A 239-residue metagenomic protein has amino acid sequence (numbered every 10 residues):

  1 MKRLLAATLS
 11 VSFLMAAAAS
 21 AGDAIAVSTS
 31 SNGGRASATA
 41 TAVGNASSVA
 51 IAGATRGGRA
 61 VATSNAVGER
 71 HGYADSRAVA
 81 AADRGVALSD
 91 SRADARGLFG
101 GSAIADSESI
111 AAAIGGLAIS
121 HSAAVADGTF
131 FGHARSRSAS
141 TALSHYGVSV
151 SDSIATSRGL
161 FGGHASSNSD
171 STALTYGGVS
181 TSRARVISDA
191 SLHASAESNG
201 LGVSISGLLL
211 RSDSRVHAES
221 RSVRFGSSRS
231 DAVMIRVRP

Functional and structural regions predicted by a protein language model:
M1-A21: Gram-negative bacterial Sec-dependent N-terminal signal peptides
A21-P239: Low-complexity repeat regions of mature extracellularly deployed or surface/particle-associated proteins
